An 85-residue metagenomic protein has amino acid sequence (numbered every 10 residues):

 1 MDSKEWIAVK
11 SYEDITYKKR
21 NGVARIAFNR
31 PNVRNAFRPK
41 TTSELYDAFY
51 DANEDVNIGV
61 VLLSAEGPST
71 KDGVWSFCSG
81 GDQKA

Functional and structural regions predicted by a protein language model:
M1-V74: Conserved CoA-thioester-binding segment of acyl-CoA-metabolizing enzymes
S79-G81: Short helix- or helix-capping micro-motifs that position conserved polar/aromatic residues at function-defining sites
Q83-A85: Short glycine/proline- and charge-enriched loop/turn segments that cap or connect secondary-structure elements
